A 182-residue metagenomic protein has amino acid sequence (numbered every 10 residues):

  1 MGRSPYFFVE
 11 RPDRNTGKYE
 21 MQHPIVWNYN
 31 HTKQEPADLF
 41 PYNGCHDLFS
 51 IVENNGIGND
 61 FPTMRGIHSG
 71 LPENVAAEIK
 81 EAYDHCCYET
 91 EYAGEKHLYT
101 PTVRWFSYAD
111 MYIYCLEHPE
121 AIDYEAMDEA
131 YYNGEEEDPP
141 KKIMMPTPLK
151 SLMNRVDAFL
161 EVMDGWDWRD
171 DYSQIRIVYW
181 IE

Functional and structural regions predicted by a protein language model:
M1-S173, W180-E182: Acidic (Asp/Glu-rich) sequence patches and key acidic residues that form negatively charged surfaces used
